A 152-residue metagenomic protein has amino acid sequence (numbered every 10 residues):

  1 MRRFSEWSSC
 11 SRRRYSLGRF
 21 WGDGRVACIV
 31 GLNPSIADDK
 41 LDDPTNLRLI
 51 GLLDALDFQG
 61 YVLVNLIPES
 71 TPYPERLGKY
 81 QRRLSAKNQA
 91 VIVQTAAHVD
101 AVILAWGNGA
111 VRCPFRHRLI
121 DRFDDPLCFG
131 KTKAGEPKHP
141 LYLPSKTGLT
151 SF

Functional and structural regions predicted by a protein language model:
M1-D43: Active-site and ligand/interface coordination hotspots across diverse enzymes and nucleic-acid-associated assemblies
S11, D43-I50, R82-A90: Short acidic (Asp/Glu) patches
V26, Q59-G60, A101, D125: Residues at the starts of beta-strands that form the adenosine-phosphate
N33, I67, G109: Catalytic metal-binding/acid-base residues of hydrolase active sites
S35-D57: A short mixed-secondary-structure module that forms the rim of ligand-binding clefts
Q59-E75: Short connector loops at secondary-structure junctions
L77-F152: Glycine/proline-rich loop-helix segments at beta-alpha junctions forming the active-site rim of enzyme cores
